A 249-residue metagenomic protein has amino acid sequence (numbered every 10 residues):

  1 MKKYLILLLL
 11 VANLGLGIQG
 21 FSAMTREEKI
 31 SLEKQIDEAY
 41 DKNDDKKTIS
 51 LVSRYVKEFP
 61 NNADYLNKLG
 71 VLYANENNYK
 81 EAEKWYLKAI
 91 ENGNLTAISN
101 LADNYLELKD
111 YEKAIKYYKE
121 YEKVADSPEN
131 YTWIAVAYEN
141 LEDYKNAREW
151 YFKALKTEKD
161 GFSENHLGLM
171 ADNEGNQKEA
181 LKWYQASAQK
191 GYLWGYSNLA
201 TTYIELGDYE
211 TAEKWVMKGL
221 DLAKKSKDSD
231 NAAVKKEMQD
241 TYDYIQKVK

Functional and structural regions predicted by a protein language model:
G17-D64: N-terminal leader/linker segments that initiate helical-solenoid repeat arrays
D41-K42, N75-E76, N104-L108, N140 (+3 more regions): Register position in tetratricopeptide repeats
N61, G93-N94, A125-D126, E158-D160 (+1 more regions): Short helix-capping/linker turns of helical repeat alpha-solenoids
N67-K68, N100, W133, H166 (+3 more regions): Canonical tetratricopeptide repeat
E213-K249: Terminal, low-structured helical/coil segments at or just beyond the last alpha-helical repeat
